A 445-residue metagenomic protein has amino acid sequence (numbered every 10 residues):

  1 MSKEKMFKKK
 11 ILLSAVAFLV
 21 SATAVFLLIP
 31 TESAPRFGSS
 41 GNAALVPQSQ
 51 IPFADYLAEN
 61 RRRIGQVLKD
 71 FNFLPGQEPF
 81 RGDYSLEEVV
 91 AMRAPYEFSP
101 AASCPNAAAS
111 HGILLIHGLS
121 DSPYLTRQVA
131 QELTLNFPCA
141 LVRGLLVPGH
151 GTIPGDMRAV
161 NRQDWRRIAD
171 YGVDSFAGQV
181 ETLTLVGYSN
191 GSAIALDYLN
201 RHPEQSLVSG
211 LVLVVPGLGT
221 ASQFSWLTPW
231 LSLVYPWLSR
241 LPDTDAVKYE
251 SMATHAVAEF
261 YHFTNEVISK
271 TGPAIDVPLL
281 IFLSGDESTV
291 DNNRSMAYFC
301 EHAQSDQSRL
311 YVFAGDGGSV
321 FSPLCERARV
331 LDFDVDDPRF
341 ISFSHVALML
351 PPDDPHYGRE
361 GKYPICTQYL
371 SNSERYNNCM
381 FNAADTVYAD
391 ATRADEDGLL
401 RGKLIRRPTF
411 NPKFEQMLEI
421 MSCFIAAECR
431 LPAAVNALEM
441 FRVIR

Functional and structural regions predicted by a protein language model:
S2-K3, F7-G112, L418-E419, C423-R445: Flexible, membrane-associating and regulatory peripheral segments of lipid-active enzymes
E88-V147: Short, surface-exposed "cap/lid" segments of acyl-processing enzymes
P95-A107, M252-G402, R406-N436: Serine-hydrolase catalytic core
L146-G151, G217: Short beta-to-alpha linker loops that shape the active-site pocket of alpha/beta-hydrolase fold enzymes
I153-Q179, T184: Catalytic nucleophile-loop/oxyanion-hole region of alpha/beta-hydrolase and closely related hydrolase-like folds
V186-A195: Gly/Ala-rich beta-loop-alpha elbow adjacent to hydrolase catalytic centers
V212-Q223: Active-site nucleophile loop of the alpha/beta-hydrolase fold
